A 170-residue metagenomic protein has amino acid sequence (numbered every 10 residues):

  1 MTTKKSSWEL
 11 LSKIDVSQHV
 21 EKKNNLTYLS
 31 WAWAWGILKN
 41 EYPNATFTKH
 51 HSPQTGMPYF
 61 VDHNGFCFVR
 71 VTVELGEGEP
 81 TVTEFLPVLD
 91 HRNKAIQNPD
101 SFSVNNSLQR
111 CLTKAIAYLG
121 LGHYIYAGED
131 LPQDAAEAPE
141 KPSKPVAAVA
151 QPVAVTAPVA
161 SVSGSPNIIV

Functional and structural regions predicted by a protein language model:
M1-I168: Polyanion-binding surfaces on beta-sheet-dominated domains and ring/shell assemblies
